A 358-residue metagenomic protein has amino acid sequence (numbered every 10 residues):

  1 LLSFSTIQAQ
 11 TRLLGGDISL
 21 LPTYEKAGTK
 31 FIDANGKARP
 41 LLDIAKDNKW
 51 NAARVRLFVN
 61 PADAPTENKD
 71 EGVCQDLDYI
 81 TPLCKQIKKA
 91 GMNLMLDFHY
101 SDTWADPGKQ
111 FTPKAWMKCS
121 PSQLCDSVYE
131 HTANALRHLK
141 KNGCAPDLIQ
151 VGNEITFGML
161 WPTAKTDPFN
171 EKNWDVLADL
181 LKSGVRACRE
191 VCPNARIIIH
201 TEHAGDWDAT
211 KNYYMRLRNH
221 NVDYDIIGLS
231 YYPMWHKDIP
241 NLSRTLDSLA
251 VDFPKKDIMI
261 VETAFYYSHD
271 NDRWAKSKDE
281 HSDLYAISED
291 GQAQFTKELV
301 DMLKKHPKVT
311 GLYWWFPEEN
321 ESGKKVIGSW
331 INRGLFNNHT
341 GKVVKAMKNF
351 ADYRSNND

Functional and structural regions predicted by a protein language model:
L1-Q10: Bacterial Sec-dependent N-terminal signal peptides
Q10-I44: Boundary/entry segment of secreted carbohydrate-active catalytic domains
G16, A45, D97, I149 (+4 more regions): Conserved, mostly hydrophobic/aromatic
I18-L21, F58-N60, H99-T103, V151-T156 (+4 more regions): Active-site beta-loop-alpha junctions enriched in small/polar residues
Y24-G36, N60-A64, D70-D78, T156-M159 (+3 more regions): Acidic-and-aromatic substrate-binding clefts and catalytic sites of carbohydrate-active enzymes
K26-A27, R244, S248-K255, S268-D358: Aromatic-rich peripheral "rim/lid" segments of glycoside hydrolase catalytic domains that contact and position glycan
N35, R39-L42, D175, R186 (+4 more regions): Glycoside hydrolase catalytic-domain groove-lining segments
I44-N173, L177-R196, H200-E202: Substrate-binding cleft and catalytic face of glycoside hydrolase catalytic domains, especially the flexible beta-alpha
